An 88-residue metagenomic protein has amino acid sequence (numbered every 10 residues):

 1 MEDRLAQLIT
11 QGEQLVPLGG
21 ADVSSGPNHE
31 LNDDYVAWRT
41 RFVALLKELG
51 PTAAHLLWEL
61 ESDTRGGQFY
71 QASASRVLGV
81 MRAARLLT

Functional and structural regions predicted by a protein language model:
M1-T88: Charged interaction/catalytic cores of defense and host-pathogen modules
